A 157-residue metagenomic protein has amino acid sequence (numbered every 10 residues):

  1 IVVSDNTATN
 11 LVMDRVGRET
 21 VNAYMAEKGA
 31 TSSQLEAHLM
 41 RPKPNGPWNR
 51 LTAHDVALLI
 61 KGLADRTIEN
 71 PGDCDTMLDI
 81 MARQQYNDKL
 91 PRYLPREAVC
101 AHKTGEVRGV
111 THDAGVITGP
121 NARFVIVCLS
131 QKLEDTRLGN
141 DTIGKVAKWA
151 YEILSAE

Functional and structural regions predicted by a protein language model:
I1: Glycine/small-residue-rich loop that forms an oxyanion/phosphate-binding "nest" at active or ligand-binding sites
S4, R15-R18, M25, L58-D88 (+1 more regions): Structured C-terminal helix/loop/strand segments within mature extracytoplasmic catalytic/sensor domains
T7, A30, Q85, K89 (+1 more regions): Residue-level signal for pocket-adjacent positions within structured domains
T9-D65: Mid-domain, small-residue-enriched loop/turn segments at the edges of structured enzyme/sensor domains
L35-H38, K89-Y93: Glycine- and aromatic-rich loop/turn segments at beta-sheet edges
W48-R50, E69, R92: Short, conserved, surface-exposed binding loops centered on an aromatic residue
L94-A101: Short Pro/Gly-enriched beta-strand edge/turn motifs at strand-loop
